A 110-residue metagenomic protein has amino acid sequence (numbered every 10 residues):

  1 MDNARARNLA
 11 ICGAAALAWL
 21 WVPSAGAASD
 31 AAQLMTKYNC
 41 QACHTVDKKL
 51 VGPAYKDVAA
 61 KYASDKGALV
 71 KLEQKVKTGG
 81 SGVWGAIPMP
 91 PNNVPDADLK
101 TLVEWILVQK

Functional and structural regions predicted by a protein language model:
D2-G13: Bacterial N-terminal signal peptides that target proteins for export
A15-L17: Low-complexity, polybasic segments enriched for Lys interleaved with small residues
V22-S24: N-terminal signal peptide c-region/cleavage motif recognized by signal peptidases
A28-V46: Sequence/structural segment immediately N-terminal to covalent heme-attachment motifs in c-type and related
A31, A68, L72, D98-L102: Stable alpha-helical elements in mature extracytoplasmic
A42, V51-Y62, K75-V103: Axial heme c-ligation environment in periplasmic c-type cytochrome domains
D65, L69-V70, T78: Domain-level signature for proteins that mediate thiol-based redox and metal-cofactor handling
I106-K110: Short hydrophobic/aromatic patches at helix-to-coil boundaries
